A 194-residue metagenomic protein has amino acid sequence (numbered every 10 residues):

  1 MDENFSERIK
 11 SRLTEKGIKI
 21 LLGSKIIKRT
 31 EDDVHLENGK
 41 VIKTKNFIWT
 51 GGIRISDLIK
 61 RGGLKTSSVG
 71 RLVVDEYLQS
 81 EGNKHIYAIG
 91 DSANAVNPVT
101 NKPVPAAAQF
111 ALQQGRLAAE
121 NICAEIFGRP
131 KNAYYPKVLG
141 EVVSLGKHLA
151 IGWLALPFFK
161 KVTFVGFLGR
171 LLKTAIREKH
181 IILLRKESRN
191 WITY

Functional and structural regions predicted by a protein language model:
M1-S24: Rossmann-like dinucleotide-binding cores of NAD(P)H-dependent redox enzymes
L22-S24, T30, G90: Short loop/edge segments at beta-strand edges and connector loops that shape dinucleotide/nucleotide cofactor-binding
R29-I42: Conserved beta-strand-loop-beta-strand element in the redox core of flavoprotein oxidoreductases
V41-Q113, E120: FAD-site-proximal beta/loop scaffold in flavoenzymes
L72-A88, A133-Y134, L145-F158: FAD-binding beta-loop-beta segment adjacent to the flavin cofactor pocket
A107-P136: Internal hydrophobic alpha-helix adjacent to the cofactor/substrate pocket in enzyme cavities
K147-Y194: C-terminal auxiliary extensions adjacent to catalytic cores
